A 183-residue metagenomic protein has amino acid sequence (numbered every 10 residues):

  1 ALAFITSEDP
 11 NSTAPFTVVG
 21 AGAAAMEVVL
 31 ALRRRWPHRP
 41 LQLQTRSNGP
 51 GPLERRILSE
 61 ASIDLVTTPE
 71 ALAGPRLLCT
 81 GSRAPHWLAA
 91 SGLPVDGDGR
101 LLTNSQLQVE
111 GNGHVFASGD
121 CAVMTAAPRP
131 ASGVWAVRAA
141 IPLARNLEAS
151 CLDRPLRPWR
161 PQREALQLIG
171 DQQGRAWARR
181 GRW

Functional and structural regions predicted by a protein language model:
A1-S12, A71-R138: FAD-site-proximal beta/loop scaffold in flavoenzymes
A1-V28, R34, V66: Glycine-rich dinucleotide-binding loop and its adjacent helix/turn
P15, H38-Q42, H114: Residues at the starts of beta-strands that form the adenosine-phosphate
A21, Q44-N48, D120, D171: Cofactor-binding loop segments of dinucleotide-utilizing enzymes, especially the Rossmann-like FAD- and NAD(P)+-binding
A23-M26, V137-I141: A structural signal for well-ordered alpha-helical segments within the folded catalytic domains of diverse enzymes
R33-S105, P155: A Rossmann-like FAD-binding core segment of flavoenzymes
A139-W183: C-terminal, flexible cofactor-proximal segment of oxidoreductases
